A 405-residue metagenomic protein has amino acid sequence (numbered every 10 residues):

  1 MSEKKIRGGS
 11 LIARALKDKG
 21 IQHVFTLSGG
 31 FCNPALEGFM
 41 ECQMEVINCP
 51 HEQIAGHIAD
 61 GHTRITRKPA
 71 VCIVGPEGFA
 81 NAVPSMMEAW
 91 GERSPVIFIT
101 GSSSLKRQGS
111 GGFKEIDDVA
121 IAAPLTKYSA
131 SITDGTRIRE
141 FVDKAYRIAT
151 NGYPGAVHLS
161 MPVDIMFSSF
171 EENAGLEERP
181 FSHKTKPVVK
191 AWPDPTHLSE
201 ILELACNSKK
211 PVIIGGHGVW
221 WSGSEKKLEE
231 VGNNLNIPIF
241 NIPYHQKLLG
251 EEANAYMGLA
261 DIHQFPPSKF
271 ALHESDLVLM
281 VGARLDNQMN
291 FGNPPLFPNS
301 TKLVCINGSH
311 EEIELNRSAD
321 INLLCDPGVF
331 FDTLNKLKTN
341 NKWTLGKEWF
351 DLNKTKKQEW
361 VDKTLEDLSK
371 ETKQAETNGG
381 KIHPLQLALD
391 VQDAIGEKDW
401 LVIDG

Functional and structural regions predicted by a protein language model:
S2-E3, T136, E203, V304-G405: Phosphate/pyrophosphate-binding active-site segments
Q22-D60, P193-D194, E200-V278, D393-G405: Anionic-ligand anchoring segments at beta-strand to alpha-helix junctions in alpha/beta enzyme folds, i.e., glycine
T26-S28, I99-T100, S160, I237-P243 (+1 more regions): Short internal beta-strands
N33-L105, P266-K269, E274-D286: Thiamine diphosphate
E37-C42, I99-G101, I121-L125, N173-V188 (+2 more regions): Gly-rich Lys/Arg/Thr-decorated short loops/hinges at beta-loop-alpha junctions or inter-strand turns that position
F113-G152, V189-A191, E274-S275, I321-N322 (+2 more regions): Conserved thiamine diphosphate
I148-N207, V361, E366, T372: Conformationally flexible catalytic loops at phosphate/diphosphate-handling active centers
D261-I313: Phosphate/diphosphate-binding loops
